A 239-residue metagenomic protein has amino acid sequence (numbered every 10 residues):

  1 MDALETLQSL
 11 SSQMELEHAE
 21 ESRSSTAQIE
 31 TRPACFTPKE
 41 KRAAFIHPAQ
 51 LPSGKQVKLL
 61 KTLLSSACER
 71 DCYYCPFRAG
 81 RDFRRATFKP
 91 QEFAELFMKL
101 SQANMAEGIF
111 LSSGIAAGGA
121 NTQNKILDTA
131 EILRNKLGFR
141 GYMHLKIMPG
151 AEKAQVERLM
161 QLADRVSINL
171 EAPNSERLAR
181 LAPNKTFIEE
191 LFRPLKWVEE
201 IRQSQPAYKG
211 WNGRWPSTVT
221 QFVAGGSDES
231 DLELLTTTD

Functional and structural regions predicted by a protein language model:
M1-A67: Flexible, acidic/Gly-rich N-terminal and inter-domain linker regions that tether and position cofactor-handling modules
L59, C72, L111, I168 (+1 more regions): Conserved, mostly hydrophobic/aromatic
K61-L63, Q91-Q102, A207: Short, charged beta->alpha transition segments
T62-Q91: Canonical Radical SAM [4Fe-4S] cluster-binding loop centered on the CxxxCxxC motif and its immediate flanking residues
F77-F83, I109-G119, M143: Short acidic, glycine/Ser/Thr-rich loop/turn "cap" segments at secondary-structure junctions
A94, A117-D239: Conserved AdoMet/S-adenosylmethionine-binding subsite of the radical SAM
M98-S112: Short Fe-S-cluster ligation motifs
